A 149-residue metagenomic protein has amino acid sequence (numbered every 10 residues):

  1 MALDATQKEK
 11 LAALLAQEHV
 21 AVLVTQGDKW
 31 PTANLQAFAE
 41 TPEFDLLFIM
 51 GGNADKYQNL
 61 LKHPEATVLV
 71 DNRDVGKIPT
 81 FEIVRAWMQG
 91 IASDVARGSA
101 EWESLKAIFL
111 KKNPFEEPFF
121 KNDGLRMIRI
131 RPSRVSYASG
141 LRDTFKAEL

Functional and structural regions predicted by a protein language model:
M1-A21: Extreme N-terminal tail/first-helix region
A2, F81-L149: Charged, gly/pro-rich active-site loop segments
D4-E9, K56, K111-P114: Charged, amphipathic alpha-helical segments
Q17-E18, H63, S133: Structured helix-beta-strand junction loops
E18-G52, L60, V68-N72, P79-T80: Short beta-strand segments
V22-Q26, G76, P114-N122: Short helix-to-loop capping/linker segments positioned immediately adjacent to catalytic or ligand/cofactor-binding
G51-A54, L69-V75, K106-E116: Short acidic (Asp/Glu) patches
Y57-H63, T80, A147-L149: A short, polar/proline- and glycine-enriched secondary-structure boundary/capping micro-motif
